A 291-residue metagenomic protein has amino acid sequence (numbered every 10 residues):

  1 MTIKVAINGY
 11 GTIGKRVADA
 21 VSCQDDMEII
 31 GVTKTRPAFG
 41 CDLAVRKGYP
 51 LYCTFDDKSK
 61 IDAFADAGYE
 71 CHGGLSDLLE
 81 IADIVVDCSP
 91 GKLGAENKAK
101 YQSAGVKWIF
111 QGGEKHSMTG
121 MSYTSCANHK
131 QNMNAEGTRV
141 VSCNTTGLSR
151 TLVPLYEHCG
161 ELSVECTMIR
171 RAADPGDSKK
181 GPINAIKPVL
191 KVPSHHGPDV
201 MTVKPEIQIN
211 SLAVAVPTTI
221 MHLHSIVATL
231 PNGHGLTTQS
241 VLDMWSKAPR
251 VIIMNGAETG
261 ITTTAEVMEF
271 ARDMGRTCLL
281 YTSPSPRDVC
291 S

Functional and structural regions predicted by a protein language model:
T2-D177: N-terminal Rossmann-like NAD(P) cofactor-binding subdomain of oxidoreductases, focused on the glycine-rich
K4-N8, T12-D19, V153-G256: Active-site-lining helix/loop region of Rossmann-like oxidoreductase modules
I252-E266: A generic structural motif
A265-L280: Short, low-order "capping/linker" segments at domain edges
Y281-C290: Single conserved hydrophobic/aromatic residue that forms the stacking wall/gate of nucleotide- or nucleobase-binding
